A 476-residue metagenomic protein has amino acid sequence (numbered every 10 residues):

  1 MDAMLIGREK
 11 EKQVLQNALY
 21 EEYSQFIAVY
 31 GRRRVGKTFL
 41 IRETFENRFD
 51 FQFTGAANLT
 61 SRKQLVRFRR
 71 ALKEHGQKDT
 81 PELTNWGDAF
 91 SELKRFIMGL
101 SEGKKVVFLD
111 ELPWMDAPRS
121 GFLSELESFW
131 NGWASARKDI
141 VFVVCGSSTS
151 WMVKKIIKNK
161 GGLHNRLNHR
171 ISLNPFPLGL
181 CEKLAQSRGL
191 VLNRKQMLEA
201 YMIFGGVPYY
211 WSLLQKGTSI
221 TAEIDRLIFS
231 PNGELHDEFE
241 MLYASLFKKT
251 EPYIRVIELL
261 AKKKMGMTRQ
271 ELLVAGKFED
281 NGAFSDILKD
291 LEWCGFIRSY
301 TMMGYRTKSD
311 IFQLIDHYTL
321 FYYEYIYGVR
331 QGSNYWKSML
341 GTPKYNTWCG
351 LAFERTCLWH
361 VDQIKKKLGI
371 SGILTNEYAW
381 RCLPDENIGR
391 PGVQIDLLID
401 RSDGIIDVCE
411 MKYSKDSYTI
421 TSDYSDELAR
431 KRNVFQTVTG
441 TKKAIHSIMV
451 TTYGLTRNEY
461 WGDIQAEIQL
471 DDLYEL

Functional and structural regions predicted by a protein language model:
M1-M339, P343, S447: Phosphate-binding site recognition
M303, D310-L476: A cross-kingdom feature that marks ATP-driven nucleic-acid transaction machinery
